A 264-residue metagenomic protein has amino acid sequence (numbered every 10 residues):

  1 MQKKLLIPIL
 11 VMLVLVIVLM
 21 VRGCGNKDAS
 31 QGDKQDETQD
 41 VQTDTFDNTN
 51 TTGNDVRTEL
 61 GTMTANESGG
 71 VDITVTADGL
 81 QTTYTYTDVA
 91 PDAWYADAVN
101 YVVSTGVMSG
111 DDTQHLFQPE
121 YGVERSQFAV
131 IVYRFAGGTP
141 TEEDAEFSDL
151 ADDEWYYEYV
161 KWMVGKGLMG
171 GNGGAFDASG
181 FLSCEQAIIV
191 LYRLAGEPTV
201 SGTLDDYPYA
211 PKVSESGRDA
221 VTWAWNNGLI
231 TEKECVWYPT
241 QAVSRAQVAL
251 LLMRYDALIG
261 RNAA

Functional and structural regions predicted by a protein language model:
K4-N26: Sec-dependent N-terminal signal peptides of Gram-positive bacterial secreted proteins and lipoproteins
L6, N26-A96, S109-A129, Y133-Y157 (+4 more regions): Feature responds to low-complexity, polar/acidic, surface-exposed segments characteristic of secreted/exported proteins
